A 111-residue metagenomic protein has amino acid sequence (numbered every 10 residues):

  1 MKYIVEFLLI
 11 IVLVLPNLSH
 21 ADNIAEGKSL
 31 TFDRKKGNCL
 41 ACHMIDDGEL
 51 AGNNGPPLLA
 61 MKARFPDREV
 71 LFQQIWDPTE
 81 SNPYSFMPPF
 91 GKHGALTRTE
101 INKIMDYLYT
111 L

Functional and structural regions predicted by a protein language model:
K2-I10: Sec-dependent signal peptide recognition, specifically the positively charged N-region followed immediately by
L15-R34: Electrostatic cytochrome c docking/interface patches
D22, A51, T110-L111: Inter-heme linker and motif-flanking segments adjacent to c-type heme-binding CXXCH motifs in c-type cytochromes
E26-L30, P66, V70, T99-K103: Extracytoplasmic/secreted proteins, especially bacterial periplasmic and envelope-associated proteins
T31-F32, L40-W76: Gly/Gly-Pro-rich "capping" loops immediately C-terminal to redox-active cysteine motifs in periplasmic/lumenal
F32-M44, F86-P88, N102-D106: C-type cytochrome heme c attachment motif
G52-M61, W76-K103: Axial heme c-ligation environment in periplasmic c-type cytochrome domains
